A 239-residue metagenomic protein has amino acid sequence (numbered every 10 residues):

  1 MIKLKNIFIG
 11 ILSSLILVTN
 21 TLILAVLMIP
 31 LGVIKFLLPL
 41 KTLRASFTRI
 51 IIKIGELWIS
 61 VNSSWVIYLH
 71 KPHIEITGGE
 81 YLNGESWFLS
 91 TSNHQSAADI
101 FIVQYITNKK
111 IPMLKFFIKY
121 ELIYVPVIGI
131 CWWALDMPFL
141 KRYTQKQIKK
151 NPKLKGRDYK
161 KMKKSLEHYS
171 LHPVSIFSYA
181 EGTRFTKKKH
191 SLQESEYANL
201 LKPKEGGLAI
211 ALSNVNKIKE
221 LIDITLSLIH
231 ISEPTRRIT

Functional and structural regions predicted by a protein language model:
M1-F88, H94-S96, I102: Membrane-anchoring hydrophobic helices of lipid-metabolizing enzymes
I23-L24, K219, T239: Short amphipathic alpha-helical segments with coiled-coil-like heptad repeat character
R44, R49, R142, R157 (+2 more regions): Arginine residue identity/basic-tract feature
Y68-I229: Soluble catalytic domains of membrane acyltransferases
I229-T239: Single conserved hydrophobic/aromatic residue that forms the stacking wall/gate of nucleotide- or nucleobase-binding
